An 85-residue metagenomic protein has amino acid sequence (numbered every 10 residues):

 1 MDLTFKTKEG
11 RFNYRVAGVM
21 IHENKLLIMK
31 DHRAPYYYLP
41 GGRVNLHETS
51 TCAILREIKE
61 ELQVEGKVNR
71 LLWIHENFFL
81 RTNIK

Functional and structural regions predicted by a protein language model:
M1-A17, E23: Acidic, metal-coordinating catalytic segment for phosphate/diphosphate chemistry, firing primarily on the Nudix
D2-L3, D31, L72: Generic preference for hydrophobic/aromatic residues in regular secondary structure cores
T4, E61-V64: Short, surface-exposed, charge-dense and proline/glycine-enriched linear segments
E9, V16-G18, G41, E48 (+1 more regions): Solvent-exposed, flexible loop/coil residues
N13-R15, R33, K85: A short beta-loop-beta micro-motif enriched in histidine and acidic residues
H22-E60, K67: Conserved Nudix-box catalytic region and its N-terminal flanking loop in Nudix hydrolases and closely related
Q63-K85: Active-site segment of metal-dependent pyrophosphate-handling enzymes, primarily the Nudix hydrolase catalytic core
